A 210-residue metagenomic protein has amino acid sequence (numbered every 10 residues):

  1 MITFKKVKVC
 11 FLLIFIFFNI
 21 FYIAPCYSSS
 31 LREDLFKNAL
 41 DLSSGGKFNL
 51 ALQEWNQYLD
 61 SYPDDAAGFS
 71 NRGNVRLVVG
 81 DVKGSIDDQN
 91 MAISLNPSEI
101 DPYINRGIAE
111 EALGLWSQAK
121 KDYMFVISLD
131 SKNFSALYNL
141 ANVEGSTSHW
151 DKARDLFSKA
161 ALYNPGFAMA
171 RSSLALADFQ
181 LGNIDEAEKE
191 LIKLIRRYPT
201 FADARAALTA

Functional and structural regions predicted by a protein language model:
L31-Q57, S61, V78, I108: Alpha-helical segment of the N-proximal tetratricopeptide repeat
R32, A66-A67, I100-D101, F134-S135 (+3 more regions): Helix-start (N-cap) detector for alpha-helical repeat units in TPR-like alpha-solenoids, especially tetratricopeptide
S44-G45, V78, A112, S146-T147 (+2 more regions): Register position in tetratricopeptide repeats
S61, L95, L129, Y163 (+1 more regions): Structural marker of alpha-solenoid helical repeat scaffolds
